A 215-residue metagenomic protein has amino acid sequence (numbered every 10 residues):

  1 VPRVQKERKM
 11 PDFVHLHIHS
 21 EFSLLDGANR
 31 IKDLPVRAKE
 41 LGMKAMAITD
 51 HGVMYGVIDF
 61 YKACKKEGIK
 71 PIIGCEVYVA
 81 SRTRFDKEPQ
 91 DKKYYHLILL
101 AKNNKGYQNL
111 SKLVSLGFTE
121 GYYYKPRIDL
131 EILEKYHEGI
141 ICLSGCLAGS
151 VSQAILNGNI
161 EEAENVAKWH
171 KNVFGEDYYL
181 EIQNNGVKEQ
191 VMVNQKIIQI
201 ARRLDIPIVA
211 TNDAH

Functional and structural regions predicted by a protein language model:
V1: Short polybasic linear motifs
V4-H215: Phosphodiester-processing cores and adjacent nucleic acid-binding clamps
